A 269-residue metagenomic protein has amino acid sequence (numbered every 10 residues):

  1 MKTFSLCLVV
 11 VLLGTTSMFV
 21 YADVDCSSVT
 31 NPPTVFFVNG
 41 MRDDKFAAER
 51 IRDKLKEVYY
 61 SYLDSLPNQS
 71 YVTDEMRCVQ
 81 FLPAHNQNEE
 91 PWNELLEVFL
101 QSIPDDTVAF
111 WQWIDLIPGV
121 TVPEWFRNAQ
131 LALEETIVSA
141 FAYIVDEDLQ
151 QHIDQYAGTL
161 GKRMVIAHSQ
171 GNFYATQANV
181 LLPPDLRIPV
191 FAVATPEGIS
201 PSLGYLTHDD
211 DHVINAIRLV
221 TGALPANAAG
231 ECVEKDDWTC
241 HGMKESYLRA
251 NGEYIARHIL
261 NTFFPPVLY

Functional and structural regions predicted by a protein language model:
M1-C7: Bacterial N-terminal signal peptides that target proteins for export
T15-S17: N-terminal signal peptide c-region/cleavage motif recognized by signal peptidases
Y21-Y269: Lipid deacylating catalytic domains
